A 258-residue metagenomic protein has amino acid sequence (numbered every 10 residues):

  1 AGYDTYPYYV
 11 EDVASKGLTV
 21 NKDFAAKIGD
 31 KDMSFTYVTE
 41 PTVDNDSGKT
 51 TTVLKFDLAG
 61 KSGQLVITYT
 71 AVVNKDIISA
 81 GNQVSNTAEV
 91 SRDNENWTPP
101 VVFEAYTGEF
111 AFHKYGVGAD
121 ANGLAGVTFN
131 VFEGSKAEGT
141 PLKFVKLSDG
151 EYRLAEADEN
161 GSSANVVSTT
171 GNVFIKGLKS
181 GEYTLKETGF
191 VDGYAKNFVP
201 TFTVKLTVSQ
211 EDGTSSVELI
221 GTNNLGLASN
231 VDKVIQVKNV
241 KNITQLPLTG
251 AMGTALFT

Functional and structural regions predicted by a protein language model:
A1-T258: Solvent-exposed loop/turn and edge beta-strand elements of beta-rich ligand-binding domains
